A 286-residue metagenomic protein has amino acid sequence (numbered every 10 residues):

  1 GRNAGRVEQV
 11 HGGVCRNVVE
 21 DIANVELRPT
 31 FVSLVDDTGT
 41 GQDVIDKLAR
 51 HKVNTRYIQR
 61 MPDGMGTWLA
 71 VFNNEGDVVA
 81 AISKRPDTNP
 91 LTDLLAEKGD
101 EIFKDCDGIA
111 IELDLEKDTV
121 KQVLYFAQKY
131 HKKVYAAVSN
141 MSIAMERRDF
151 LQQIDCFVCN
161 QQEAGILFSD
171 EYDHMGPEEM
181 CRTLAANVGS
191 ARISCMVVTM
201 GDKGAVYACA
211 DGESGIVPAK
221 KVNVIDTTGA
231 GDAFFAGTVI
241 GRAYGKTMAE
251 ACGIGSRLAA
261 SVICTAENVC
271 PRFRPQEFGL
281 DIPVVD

Functional and structural regions predicted by a protein language model:
G1-V32, G39-R50, W68, V224: Glycine-rich phosphate/adenosyl-contacting loop at the front of the ribokinase-like
K47-P62: A glycine-rich helix N-cap at a beta->alpha junction
R60, A70-G108, L113: Conserved phosphate-binding/catalytic loop of the ribokinase/pfkB sugar-kinase fold
E101-I102, D149-F150, G189: Structural alpha-helical scaffold elements that stabilize or flank donor/cofactor-binding regions in carbohydrate
G108-R182, K203-A205: Conserved beta-alpha-beta core of the PfkB/ribokinase-like small-molecule kinase fold
I143, D170, H174-D286: Conserved phosphate-binding/catalytic region of the ribokinase-like
